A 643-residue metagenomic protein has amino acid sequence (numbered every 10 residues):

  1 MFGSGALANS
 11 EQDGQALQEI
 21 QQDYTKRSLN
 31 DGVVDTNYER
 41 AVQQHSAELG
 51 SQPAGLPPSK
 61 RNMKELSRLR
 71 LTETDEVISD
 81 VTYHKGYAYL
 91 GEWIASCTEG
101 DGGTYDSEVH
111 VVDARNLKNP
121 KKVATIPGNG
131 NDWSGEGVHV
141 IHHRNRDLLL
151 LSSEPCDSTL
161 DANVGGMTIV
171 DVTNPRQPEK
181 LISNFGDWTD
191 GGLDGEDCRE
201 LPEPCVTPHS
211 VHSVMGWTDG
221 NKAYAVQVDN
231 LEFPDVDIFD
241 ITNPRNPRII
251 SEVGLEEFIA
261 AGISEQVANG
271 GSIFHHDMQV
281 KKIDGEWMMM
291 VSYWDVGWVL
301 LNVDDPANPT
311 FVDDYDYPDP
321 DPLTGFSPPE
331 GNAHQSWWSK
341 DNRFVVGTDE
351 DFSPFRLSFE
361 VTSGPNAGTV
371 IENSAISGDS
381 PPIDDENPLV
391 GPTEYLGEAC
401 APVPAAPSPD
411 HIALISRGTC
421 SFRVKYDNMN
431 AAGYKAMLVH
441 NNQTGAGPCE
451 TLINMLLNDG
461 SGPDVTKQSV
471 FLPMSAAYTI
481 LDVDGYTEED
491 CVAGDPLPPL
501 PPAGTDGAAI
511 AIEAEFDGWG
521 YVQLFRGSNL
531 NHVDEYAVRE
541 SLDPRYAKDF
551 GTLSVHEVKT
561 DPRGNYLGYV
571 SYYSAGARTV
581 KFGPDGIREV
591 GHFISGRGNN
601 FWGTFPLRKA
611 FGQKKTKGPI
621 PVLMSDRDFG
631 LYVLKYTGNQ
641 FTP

Functional and structural regions predicted by a protein language model:
F2-E360, A413, R423, D495-P643: Feature marking well-ordered beta-strand scaffolds used for ligand recognition
F355-F516, L524-R526: Structured lumen-facing ectodomains of secretory-pathway proteins
